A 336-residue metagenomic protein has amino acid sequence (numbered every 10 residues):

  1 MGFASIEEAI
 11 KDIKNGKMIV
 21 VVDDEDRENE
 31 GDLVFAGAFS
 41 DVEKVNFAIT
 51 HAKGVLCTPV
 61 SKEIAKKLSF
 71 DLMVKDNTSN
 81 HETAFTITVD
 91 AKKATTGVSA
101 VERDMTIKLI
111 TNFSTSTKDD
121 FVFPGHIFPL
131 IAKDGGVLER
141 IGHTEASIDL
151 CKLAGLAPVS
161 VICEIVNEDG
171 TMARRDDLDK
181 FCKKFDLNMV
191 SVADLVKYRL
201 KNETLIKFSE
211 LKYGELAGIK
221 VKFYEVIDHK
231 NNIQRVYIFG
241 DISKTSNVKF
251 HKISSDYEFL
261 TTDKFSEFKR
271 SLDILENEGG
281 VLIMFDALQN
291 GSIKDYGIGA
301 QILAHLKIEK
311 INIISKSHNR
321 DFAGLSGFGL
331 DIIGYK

Functional and structural regions predicted by a protein language model:
M1-K336: Catalytic domains of riboflavin
